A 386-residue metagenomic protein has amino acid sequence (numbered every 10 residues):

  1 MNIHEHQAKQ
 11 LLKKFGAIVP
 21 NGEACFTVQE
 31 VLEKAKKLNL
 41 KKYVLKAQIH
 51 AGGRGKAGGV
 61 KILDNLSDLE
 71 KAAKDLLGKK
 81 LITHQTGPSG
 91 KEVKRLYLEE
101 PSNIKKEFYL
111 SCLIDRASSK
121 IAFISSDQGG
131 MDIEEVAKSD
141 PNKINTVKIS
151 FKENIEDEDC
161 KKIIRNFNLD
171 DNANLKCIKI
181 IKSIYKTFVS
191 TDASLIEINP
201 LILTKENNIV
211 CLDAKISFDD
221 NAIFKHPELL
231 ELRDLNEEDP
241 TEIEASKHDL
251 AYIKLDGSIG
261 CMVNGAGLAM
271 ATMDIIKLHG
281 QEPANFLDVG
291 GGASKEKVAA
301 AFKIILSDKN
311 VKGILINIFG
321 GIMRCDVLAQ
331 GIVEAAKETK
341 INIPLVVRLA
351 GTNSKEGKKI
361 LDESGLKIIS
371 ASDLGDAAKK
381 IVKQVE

Functional and structural regions predicted by a protein language model:
M1-E197, I202-I316, D326-L328, A350-S364 (+1 more regions): ATP-dependent carboxylate/acyl-activation modules
K312-A350: C-terminal hydrophobic structural anchor segments that stabilize assembly/packing rather than catalytic chemistry
